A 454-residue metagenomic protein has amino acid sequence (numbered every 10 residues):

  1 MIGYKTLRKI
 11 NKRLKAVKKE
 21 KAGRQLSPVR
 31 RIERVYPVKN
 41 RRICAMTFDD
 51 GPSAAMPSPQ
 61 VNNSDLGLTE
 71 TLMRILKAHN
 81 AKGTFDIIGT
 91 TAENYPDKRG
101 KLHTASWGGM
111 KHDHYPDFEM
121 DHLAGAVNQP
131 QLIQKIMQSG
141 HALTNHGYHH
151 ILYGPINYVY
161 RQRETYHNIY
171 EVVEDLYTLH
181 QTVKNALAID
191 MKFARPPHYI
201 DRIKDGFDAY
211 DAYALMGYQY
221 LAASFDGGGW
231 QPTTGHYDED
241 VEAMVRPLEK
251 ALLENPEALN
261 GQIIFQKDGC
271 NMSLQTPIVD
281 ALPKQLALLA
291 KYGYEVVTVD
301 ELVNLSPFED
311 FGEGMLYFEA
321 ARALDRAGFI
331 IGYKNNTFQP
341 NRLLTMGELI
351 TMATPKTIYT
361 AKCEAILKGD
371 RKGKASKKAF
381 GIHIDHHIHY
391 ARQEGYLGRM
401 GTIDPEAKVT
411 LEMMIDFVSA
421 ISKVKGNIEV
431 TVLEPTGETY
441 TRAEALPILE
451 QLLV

Functional and structural regions predicted by a protein language model:
G3-P196, L288, V303-P307, G312-G314: Active-site beta->alpha N-cap acidic-glycine motif
R42, A54-A55, P59-E70, L123-V127 (+8 more regions): Soluble non-cytosolic domains of exported or imported proteins
S53, K77-A81, M137-Q138, Y177 (+9 more regions): Sec-exported extracytoplasmic/periplasmic mature domains
T69-M73, T84-F85, Q129-I133, V173-L176 (+12 more regions): Extracytoplasmic/secreted envelope proteins and their assembly/folding machinery, especially bacterial periplasmic
T90, H150, G227, V303 (+2 more regions): Conserved beta-strand edge residues that scaffold enzyme active sites
N94-P96, I151-N157, G229-Q231, Y359-C363 (+1 more regions): Short acidic/His/Gly/Ser-rich catalytic and metal-binding motifs that mark active-site loops of diverse hydrolases
L123-Q131, K135, Y148-F265, G269-A290 (+2 more regions): Catalytic domains of cell-wall/extracellular-matrix polysaccharide-remodeling enzymes, centered on de-N-acetylation
L305-V454: N-terminal propeptides
